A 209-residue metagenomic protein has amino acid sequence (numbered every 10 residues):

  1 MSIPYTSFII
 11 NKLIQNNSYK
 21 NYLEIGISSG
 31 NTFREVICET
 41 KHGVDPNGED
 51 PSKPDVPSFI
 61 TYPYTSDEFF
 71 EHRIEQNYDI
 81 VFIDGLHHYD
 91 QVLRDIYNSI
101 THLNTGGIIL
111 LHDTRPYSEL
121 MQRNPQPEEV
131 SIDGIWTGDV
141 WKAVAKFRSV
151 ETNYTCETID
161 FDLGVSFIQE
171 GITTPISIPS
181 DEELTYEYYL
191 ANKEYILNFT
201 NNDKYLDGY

Functional and structural regions predicted by a protein language model:
M1-F82, L86-L110, T114-Y209: A short alpha-helical cap/connector motif
